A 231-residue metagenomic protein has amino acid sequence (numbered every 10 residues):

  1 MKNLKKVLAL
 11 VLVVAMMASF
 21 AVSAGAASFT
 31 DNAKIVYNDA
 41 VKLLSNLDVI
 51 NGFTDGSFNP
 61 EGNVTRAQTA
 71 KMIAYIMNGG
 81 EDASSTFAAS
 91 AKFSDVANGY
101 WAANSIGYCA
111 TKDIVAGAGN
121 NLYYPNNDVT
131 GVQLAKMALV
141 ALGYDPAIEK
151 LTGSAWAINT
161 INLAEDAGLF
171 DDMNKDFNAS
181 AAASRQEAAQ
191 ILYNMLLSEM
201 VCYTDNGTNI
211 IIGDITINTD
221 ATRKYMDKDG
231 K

Functional and structural regions predicted by a protein language model:
K2-N38, N51-A103, K112-V132, L139-A182 (+1 more regions): Feature responds to low-complexity, polar/acidic, surface-exposed segments characteristic of secreted/exported proteins
K42-S45, K231: Extracellular/luminal Pro/Thr/Ser-rich low-complexity repeat and linker "mucin-like" segments that act as
L43-L44, Y108-C109, A164: PEST-like intrinsically disordered low-complexity regions enriched in serine, proline, threonine and acidic/polar
Y193: Conserved redox-cofactor binding core of oxidoreductases
